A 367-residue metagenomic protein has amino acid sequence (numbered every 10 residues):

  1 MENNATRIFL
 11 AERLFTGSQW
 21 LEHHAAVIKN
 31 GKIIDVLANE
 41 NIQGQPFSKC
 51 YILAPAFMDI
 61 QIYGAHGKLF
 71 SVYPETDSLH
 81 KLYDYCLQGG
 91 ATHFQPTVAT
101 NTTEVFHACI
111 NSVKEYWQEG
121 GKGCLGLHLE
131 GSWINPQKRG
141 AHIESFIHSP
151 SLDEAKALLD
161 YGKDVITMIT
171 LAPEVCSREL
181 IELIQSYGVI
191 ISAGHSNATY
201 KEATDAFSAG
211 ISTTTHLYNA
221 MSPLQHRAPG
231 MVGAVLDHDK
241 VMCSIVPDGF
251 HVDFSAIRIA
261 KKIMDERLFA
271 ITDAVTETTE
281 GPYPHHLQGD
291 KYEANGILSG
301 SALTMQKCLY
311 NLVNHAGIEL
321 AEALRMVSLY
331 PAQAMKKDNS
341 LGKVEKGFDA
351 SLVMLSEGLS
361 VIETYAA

Functional and structural regions predicted by a protein language model:
M1-N41, T364-Y365: N-terminal metal-binding scaffold of metallo-dependent hydrolase/deaminase domains
N3-L14, N39-H80, D84: Replace "His-x-His-based motif
I52, A56-M58, S192, L268-I271 (+1 more regions): Residue-level marker for buried hydrophobic side chains located in beta-strands that build the well-ordered beta-sheet
I62-G67, H80-C109, K122-N135, G162-C176 (+4 more regions): Divalent metal-dependent hydrolysis catalytic cores, especially in the metallo-beta-lactamase
Y63, D84-Q95, N135-K163, F207-L217 (+4 more regions): Active-site gating loops and adjacent loop-to-helix segments of metal-dependent hydrolytic enzymes
L129, I184, T214, L312 (+1 more regions): Conserved, mostly hydrophobic/aromatic
L159-T278: Active-site core of metal-dependent hydrolases
G230, A234-C243, K261-L355: His/Asp/Glu-enriched, well-ordered alpha-helical/loop segment that forms or immediately abuts the divalent-metal
